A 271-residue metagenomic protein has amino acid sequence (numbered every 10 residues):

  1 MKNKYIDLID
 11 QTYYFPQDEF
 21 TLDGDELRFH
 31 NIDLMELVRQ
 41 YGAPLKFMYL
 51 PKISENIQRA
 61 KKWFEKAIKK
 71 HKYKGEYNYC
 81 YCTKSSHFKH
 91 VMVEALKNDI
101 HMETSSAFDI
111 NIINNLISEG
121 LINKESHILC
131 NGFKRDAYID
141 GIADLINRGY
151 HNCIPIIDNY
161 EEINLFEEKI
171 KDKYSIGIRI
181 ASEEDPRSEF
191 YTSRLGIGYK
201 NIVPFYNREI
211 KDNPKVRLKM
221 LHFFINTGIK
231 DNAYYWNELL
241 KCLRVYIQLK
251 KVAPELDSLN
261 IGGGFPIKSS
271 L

Functional and structural regions predicted by a protein language model:
M1-D10, Y14, S182-L271: Active-site loop/helix belt of alpha/beta enzymes
M1-Y174, I178, K211-N213, R217 (+1 more regions): A charged N-terminal "starter" segment
